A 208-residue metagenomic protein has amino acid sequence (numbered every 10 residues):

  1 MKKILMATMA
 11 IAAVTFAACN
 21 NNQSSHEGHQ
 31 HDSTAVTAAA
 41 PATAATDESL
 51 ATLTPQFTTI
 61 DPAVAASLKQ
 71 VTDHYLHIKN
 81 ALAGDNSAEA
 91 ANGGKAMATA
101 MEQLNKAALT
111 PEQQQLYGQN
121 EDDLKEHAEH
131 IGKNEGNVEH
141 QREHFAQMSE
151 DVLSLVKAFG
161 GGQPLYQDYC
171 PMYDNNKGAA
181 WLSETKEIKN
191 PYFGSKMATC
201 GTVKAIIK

Functional and structural regions predicted by a protein language model:
M1-I4: Positively charged n-region of N-terminal signal peptides that target proteins for export
M6-A12: Sec-dependent N-terminal signal peptides
T15-A18: C-terminal motif of bacterial Sec signal peptides marking the signal peptidase cleavage site
N20-Q23: Bacterial signal peptide processing site
S25-G93, E187, G194-K208: Immediate post-signal-peptide N-terminus of mature secreted/exported proteins
P62, A66, D73, H77-T99 (+5 more regions): Surface-exposed, polar/charged faces of alpha-helical domains in mature secreted/periplasmic/lumenal proteins
L153-V156, G160-K208: Amphipathic, charged alpha-helical segments and their helix-to-coil junctions in extracytoplasmic/peripheral assemblies
